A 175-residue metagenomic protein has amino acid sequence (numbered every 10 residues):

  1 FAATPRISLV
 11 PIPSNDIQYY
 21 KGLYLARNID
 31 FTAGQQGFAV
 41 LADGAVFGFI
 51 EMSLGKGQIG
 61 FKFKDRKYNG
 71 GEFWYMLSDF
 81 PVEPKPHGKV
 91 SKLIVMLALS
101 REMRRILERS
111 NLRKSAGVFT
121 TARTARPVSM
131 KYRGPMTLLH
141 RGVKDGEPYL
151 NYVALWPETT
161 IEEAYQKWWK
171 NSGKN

Functional and structural regions predicted by a protein language model:
F1-F31: Short amphipathic alpha-helix that is part of the acyltransferase structural core
K21, F47, E51: Conserved proline-anchored active-site loop of SAM-dependent methyltransferases that bridges a beta-strand
I29-A39, A45-G48: A short helix-loop-beta-strand connector motif used in the catalytic cores of GNAT acetyltransferases and, in some
G34-Q36, A42, S53-K170: Acyl-donor binding region in acyl/amide transferases
